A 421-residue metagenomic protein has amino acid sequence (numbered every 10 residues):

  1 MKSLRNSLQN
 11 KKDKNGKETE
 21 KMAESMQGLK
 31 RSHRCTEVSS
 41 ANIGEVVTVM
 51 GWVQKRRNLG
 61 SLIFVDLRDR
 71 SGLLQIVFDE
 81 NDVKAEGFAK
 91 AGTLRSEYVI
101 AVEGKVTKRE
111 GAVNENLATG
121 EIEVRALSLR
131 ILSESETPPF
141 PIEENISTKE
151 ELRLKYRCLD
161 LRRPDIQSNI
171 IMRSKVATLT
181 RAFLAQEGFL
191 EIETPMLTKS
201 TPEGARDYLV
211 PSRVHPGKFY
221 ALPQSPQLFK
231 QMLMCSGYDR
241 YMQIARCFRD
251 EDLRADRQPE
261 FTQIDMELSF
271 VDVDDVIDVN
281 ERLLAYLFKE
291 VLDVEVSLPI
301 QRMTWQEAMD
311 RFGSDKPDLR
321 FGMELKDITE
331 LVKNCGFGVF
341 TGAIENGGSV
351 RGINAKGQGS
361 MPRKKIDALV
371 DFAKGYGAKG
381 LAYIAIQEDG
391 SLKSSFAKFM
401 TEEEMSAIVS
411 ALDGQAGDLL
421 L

Functional and structural regions predicted by a protein language model:
K2-L421: Class II aminoacyl-tRNA synthetase catalytic cores and aaRS-like
